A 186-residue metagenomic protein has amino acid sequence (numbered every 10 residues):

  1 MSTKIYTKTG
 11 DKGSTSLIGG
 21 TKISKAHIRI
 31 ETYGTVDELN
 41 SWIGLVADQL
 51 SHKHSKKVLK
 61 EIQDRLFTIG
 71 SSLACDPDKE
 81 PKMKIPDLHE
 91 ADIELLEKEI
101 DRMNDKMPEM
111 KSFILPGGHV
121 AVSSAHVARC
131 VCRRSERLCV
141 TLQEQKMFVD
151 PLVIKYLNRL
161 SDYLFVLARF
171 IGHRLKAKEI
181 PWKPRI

Functional and structural regions predicted by a protein language model:
M1-I186: Phosphate/pyrophosphate-binding loop motifs in nucleotide- or prenyl diphosphate-using proteins
